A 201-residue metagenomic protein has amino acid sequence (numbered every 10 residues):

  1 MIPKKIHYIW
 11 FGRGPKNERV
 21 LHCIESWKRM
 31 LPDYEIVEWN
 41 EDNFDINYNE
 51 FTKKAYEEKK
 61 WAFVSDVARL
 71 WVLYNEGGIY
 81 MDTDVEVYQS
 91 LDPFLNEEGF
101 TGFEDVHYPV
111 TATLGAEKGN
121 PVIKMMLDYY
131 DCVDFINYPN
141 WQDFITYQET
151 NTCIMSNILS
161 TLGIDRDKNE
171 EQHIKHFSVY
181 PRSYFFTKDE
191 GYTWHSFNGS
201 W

Functional and structural regions predicted by a protein language model:
M1-S65, M81-W201: Glycosyltransferase-associated regions of secretory-pathway enzymes, highlighting luminal stem/catalytic domains
D66-G78: Small-residue hinge/turn detector
